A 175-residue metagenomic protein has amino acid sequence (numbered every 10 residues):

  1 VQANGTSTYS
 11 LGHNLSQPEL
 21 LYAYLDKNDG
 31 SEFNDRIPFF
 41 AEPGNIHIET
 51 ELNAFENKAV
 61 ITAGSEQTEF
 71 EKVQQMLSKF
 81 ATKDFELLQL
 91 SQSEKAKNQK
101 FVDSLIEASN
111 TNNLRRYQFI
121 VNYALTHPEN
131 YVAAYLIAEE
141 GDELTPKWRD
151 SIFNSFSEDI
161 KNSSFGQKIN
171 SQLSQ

Functional and structural regions predicted by a protein language model:
V1-T111: A non-transmembrane, solvent-exposed segment enriched in polar/low-complexity residues
L11-S16, Y123, H127-N130: Short, surface-exposed loop and linker segments with low hydrophobicity and enrichment for Pro/Ser/Thr
Q67, T82, E86-Q89, Q118 (+2 more regions): Long, acidic serine/threonine- and proline-rich intrinsically disordered regions
L77, A81, K95, N113 (+4 more regions): Generic secondary-structure transition motif, activating predominantly at the C-termini of alpha-helices
F101-S104, Y117-Q118, Y131-A138: Short, local alpha-helical segments
A108-R115, L144-D150: Helix-turn-helix repeat elements of alpha-solenoid scaffolds
N110-H127, A138-E139: An amphipathic alpha-helical core segment
L125-P128, V132-Q175: Charged, long alpha-helical assembly modules
